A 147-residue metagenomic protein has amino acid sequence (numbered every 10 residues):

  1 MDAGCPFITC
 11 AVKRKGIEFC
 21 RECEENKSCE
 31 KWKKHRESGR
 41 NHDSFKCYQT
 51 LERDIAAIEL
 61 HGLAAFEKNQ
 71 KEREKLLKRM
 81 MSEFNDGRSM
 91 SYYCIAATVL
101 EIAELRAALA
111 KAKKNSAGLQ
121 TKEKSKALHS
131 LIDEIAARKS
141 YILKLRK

Functional and structural regions predicted by a protein language model:
M1-K147: Cysteine-centered metal-binding/redox modules
